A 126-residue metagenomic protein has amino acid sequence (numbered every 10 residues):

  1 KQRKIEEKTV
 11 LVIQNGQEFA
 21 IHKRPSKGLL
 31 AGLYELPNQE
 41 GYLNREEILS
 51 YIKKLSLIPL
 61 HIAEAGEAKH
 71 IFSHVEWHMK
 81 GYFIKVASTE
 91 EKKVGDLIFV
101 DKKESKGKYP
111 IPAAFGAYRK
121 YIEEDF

Functional and structural regions predicted by a protein language model:
K1-F126: Intrinsically disordered, low-complexity, charged terminal extensions of DNA damage-control enzymes
